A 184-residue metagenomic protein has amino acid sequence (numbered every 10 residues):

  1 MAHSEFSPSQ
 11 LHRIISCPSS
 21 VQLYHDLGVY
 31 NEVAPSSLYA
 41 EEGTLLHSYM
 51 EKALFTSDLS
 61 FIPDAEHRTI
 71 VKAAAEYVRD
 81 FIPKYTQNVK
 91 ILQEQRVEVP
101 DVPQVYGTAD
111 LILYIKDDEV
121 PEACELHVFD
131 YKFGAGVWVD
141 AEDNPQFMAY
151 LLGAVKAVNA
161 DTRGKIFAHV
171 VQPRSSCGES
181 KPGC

Functional and structural regions predicted by a protein language model:
M1-E5, E122-A123: Extreme N-terminus of proteins, especially the signal/transit-peptide cleavage junction and the first residues
H3-E5, V71-Y77, A149-L152: Short amphipathic alpha-helical surface micro-motifs
H3-F55: Nuclease catalytic cores
S4, H12-R13, P83, V158-D161: A general structural signal for short secondary-structure junctions and capping/turn motifs
V29-S37, D58-F61, A135-V139, A157-N159: Short, polar/flexible loop-turn hinges at active-site or ligand-entry regions and domain interfaces
E32-Q95, P100, P182: A non-catalytic, helix-rich entry segment at domain boundaries
N88-C184: Mg2+/Mn2+-dependent nuclease catalytic core
